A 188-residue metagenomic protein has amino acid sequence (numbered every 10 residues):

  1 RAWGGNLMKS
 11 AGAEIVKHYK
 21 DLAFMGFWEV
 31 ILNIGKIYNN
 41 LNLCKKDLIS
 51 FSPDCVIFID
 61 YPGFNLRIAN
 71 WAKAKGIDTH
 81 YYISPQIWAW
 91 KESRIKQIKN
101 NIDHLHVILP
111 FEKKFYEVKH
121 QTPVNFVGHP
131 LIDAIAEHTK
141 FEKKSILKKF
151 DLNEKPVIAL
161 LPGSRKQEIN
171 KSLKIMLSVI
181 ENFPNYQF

Functional and structural regions predicted by a protein language model:
R1-F150, L161-I169, N182-N185: Active-site and donor-binding regions of nucleotide-sugar-utilizing enzymes
K96, L173-L177: Charged helix-capping and loop-helix junction motifs
N153: All-alpha amphipathic helical-bundle segments outside canonical DNA-binding/catalytic cores that form hydrophobic
P156: Nucleotide donor/acceptor-binding cores
